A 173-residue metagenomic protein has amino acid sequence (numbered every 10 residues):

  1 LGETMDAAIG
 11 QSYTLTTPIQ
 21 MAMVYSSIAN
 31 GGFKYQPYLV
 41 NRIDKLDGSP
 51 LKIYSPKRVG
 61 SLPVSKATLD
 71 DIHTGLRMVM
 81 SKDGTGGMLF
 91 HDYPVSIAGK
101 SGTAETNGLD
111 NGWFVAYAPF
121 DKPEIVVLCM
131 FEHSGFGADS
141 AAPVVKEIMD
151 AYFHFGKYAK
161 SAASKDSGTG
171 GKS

Functional and structural regions predicted by a protein language model:
L1-G60, H73-K160: Active-site beta-strand/loop architecture of penicillin-binding DD-peptidases
K157, D166-G168: Extracytoplasmic
G170-S173: Short, solvent-exposed mixed-charge patches
